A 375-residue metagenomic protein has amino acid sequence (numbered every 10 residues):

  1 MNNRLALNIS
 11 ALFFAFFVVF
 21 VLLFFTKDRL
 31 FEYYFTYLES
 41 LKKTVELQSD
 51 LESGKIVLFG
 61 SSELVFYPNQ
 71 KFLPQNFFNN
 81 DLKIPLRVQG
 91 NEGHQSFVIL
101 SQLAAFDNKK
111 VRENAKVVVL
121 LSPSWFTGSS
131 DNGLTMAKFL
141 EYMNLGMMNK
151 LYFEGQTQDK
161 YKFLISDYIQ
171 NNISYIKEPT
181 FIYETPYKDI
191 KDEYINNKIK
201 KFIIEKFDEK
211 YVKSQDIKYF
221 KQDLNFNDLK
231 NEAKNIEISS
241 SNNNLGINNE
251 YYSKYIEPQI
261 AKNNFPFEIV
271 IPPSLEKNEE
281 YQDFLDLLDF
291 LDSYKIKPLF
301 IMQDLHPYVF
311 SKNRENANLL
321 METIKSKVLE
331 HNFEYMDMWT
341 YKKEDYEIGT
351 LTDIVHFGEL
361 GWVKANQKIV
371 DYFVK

Functional and structural regions predicted by a protein language model:
R4, L351-K375: Histidine-centered active-site loop/cap adjacent to the catalytic His in serine esterases/O-acetyl transfer systems
L7-D28: Hydrophobic membrane-insertion alpha-helices, especially the h-region of bacterial N-terminal signal peptides
F25-E46: Alpha-helical transmembrane signal-anchor/signal-peptide segments
K42-P68: Short extracytoplasmic
L64-Q158: Membrane-embedded segments
L140-L285: Secreted/periplasmic serine-hydrolase-like ester/acetyl group-modifying domain
F284-L299, K327-M336: A structural motif corresponding to the C-terminal end of an alpha-helix and its immediate exit/capping segment
L305-D337: Substrate-gating cap/lid alpha-helix
